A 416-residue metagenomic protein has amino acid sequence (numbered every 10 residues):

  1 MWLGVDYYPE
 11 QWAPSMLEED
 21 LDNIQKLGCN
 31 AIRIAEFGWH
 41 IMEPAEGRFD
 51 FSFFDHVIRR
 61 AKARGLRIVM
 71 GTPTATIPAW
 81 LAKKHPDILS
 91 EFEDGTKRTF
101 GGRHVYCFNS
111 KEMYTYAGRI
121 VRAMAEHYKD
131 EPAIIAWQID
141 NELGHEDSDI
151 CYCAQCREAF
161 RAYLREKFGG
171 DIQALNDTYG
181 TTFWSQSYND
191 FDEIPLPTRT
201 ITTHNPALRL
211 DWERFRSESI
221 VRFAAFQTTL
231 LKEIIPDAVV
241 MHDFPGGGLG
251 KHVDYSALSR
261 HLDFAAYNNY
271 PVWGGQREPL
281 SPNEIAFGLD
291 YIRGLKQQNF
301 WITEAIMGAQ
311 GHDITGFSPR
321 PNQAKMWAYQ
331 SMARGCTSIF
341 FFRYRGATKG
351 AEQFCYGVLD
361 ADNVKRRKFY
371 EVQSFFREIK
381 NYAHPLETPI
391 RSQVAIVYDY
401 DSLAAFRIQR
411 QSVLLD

Functional and structural regions predicted by a protein language model:
M1, G28-N30, K62-I68, D130-I135 (+5 more regions): Short, well-ordered coil/turn segments that N-cap beta-strands
W2-P14, A35-F54, T99-G118, L143-D149 (+6 more regions): The substrate-binding groove and active-site-proximal loops of carbohydrate-active enzymes, especially glycoside
V5, I24, I32, A61 (+10 more regions): Conserved, mostly hydrophobic/aromatic
Y8-E10, A35-G38, G71-W80, I135-G144 (+3 more regions): Short, solvent-exposed turn/loop segments enriched in Gly/Ser/Thr/Pro and often Arg
Q11-K26, A117-A123, G246-L258, R320-Y329: Short, acidic/polar
E18-R98, R122-A125, F226-I235: Aromatic-lined substrate-binding rim segments of carbohydrate-active enzymes
D94-F264, N268-E284: Polysaccharide-binding and catalytic clefts of secreted carbohydrate-active enzymes
F191-I194, D263, Y267-D416: Carbohydrate-binding surfaces of carbohydrate-active enzymes
